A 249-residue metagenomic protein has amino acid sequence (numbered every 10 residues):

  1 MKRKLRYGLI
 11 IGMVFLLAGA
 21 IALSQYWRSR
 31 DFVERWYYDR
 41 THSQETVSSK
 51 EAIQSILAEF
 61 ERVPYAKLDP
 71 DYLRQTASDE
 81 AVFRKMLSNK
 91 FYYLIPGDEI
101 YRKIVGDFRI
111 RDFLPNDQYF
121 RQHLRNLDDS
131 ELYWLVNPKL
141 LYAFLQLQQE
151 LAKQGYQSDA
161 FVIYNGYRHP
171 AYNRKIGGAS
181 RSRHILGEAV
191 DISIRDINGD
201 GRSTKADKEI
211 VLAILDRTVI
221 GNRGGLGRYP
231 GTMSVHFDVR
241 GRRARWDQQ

Functional and structural regions predicted by a protein language model:
M1-L16: N-terminal Sec-pathway targeting helices
A22-F144, G241-Q249: Extracytoplasmic cell-surface/polysaccharide-interacting catalytic and binding patches
S24-D31, R181-Q249: Catalytic cores and adjacent binding grooves of peptidoglycan-active enzymes
Y142-L145, Q149, E209, A213: Solvent-exposed, polar/charged alpha-helical surfaces in well-ordered, non-transmembrane soluble domains, broadly
F144-G177: Extended, low-complexity, intrinsically disordered C-terminal regulatory tails of eukaryotic serine/threonine kinases
